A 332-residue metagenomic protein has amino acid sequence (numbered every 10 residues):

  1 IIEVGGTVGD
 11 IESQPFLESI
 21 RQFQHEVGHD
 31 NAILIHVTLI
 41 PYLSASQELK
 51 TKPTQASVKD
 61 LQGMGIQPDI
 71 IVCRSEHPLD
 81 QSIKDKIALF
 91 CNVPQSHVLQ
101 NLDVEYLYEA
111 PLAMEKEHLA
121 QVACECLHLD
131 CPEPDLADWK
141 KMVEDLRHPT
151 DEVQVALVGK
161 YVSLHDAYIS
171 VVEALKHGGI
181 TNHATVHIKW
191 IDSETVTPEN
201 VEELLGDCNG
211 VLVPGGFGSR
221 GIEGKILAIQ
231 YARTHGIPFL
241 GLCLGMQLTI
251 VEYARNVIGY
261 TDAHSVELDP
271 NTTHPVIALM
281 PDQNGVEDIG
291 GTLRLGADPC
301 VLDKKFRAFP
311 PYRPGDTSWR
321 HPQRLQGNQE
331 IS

Functional and structural regions predicted by a protein language model:
G5-G315, P322-S332: N-terminal beta1-alpha1 cap of cysteine-dependent amidohydrolase-like domains
